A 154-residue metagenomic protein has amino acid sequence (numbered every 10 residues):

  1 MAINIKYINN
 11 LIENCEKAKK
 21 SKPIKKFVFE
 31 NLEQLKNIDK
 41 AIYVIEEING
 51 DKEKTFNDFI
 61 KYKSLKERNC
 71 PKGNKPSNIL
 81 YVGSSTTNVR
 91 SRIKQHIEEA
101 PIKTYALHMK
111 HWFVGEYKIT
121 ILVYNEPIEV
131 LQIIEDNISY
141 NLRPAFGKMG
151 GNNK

Functional and structural regions predicted by a protein language model:
M1-R92, L122-N137, K154: GIY-YIG nuclease catalytic motif and its immediate N-terminal context
V28-E30, V114, G147: Compositionally biased, low-structure terminal segments
I60, S84, E98, W112-E116 (+1 more regions): Aromatic-enriched hydrophobic runs in primary sequence
I93-K118: Aromatic- and Lys/Arg-enriched surface recognition patch
N137-I138, R143: Hydrophobic alpha-helical transmembrane segments and immediately flanking/interface helices in integral membrane
P144-K154: Coupling/hinge elements of helicase-like and P-loop NTPase modules
